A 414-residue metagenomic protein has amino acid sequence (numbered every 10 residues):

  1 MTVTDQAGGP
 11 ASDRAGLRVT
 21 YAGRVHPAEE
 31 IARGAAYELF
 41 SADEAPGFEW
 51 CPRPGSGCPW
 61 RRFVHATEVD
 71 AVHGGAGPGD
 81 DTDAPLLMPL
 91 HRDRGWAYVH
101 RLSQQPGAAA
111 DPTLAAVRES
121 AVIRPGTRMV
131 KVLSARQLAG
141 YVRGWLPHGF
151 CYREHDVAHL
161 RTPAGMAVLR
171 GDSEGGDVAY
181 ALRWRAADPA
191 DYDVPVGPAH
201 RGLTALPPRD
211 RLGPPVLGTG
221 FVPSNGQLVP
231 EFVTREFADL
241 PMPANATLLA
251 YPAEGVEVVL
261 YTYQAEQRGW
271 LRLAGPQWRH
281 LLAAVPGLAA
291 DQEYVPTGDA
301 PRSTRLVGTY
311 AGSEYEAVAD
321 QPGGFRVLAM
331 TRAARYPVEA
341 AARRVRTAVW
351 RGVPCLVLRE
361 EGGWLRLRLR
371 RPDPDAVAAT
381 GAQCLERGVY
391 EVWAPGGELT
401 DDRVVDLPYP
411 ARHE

Functional and structural regions predicted by a protein language model:
M1-E414: Short, surface-exposed polybasic-aromatic patches that bind anionic ligands, especially phosphate groups
